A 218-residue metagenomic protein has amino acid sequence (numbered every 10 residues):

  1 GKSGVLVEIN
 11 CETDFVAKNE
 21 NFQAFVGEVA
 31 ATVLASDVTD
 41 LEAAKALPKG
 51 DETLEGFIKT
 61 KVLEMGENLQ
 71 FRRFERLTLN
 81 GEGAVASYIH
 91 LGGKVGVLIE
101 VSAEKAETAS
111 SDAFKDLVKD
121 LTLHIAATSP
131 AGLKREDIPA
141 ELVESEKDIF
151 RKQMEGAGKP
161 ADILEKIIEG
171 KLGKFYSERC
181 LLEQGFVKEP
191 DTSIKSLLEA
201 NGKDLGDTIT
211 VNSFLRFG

Functional and structural regions predicted by a protein language model:
G1-G218: N-terminal assembly/interaction segments in proteins that build large macromolecular machines
